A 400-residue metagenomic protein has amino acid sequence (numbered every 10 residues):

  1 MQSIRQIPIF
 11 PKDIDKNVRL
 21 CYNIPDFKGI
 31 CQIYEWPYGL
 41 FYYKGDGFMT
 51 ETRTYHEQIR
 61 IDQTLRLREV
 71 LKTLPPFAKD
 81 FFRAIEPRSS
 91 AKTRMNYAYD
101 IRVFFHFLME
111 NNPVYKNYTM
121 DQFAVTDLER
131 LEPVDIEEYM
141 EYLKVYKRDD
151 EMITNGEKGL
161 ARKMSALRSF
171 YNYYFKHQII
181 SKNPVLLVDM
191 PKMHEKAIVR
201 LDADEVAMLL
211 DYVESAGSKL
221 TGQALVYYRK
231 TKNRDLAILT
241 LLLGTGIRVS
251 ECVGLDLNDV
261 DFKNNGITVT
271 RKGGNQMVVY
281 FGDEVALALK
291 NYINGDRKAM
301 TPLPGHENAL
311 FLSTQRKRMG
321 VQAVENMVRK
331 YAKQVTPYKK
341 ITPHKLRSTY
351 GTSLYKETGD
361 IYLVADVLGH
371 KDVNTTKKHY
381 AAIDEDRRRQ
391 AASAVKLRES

Functional and structural regions predicted by a protein language model:
M1-I9, E35: N-terminal, intrinsically disordered charge-dense segments
D15-S400: Conserved catalytic core of the tyrosine transesterase superfamily
